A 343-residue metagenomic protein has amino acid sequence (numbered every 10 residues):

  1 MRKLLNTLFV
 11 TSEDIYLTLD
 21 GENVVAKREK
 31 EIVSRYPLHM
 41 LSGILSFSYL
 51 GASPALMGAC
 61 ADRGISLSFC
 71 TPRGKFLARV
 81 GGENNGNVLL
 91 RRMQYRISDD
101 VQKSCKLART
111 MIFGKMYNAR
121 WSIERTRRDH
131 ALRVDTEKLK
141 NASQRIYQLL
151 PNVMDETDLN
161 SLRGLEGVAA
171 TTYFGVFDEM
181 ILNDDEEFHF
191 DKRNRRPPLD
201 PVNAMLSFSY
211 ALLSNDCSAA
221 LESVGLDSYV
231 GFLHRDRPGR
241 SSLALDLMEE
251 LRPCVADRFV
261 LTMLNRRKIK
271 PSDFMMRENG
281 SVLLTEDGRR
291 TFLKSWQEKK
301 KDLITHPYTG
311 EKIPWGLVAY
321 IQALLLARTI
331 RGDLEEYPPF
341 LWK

Functional and structural regions predicted by a protein language model:
M1-L19, K27-E29, R35, N87-Y229 (+1 more regions): Active-site helix-to-loop segments that bind/position phosphate- or nucleotide-bearing substrates and donors across
T18-L50: N-terminal ordered "arm"
M40, S48-W121: A surface-exposed, charged beta-strand/loop segment in the N-terminal or early-internal portion of soluble proteins
